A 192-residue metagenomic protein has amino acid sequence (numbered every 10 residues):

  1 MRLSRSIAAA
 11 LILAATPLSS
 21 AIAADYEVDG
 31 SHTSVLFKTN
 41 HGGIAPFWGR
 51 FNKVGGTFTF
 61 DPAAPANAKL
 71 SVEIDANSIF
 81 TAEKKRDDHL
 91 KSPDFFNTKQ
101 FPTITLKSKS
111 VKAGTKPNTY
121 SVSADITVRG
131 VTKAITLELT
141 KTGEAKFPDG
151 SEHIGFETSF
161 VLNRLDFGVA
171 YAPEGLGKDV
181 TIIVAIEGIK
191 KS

Functional and structural regions predicted by a protein language model:
M1-A9: Bacterial N-terminal signal peptides that target proteins for export
A8-P17: Bacterial N-terminal signal peptides
A21-S192: Low-complexity, acidic/polar, glycine-enriched regions of mature
